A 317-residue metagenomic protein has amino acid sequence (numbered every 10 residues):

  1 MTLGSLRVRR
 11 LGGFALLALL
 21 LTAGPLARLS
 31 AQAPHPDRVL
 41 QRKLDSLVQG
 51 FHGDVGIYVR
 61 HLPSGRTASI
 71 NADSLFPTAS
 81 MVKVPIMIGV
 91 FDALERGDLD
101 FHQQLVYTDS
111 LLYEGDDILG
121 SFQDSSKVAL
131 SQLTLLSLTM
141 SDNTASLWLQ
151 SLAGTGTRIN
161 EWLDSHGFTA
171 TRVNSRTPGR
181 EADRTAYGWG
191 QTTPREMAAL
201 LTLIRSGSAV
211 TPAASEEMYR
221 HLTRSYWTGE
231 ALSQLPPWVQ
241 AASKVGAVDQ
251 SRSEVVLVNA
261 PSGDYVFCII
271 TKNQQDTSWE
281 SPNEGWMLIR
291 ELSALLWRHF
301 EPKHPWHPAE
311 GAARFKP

Functional and structural regions predicted by a protein language model:
M1-A15: Bacterial N-terminal signal peptides that target proteins for export
G12-P25: Bacterial N-terminal signal peptides
L29-S74, L295: Beta-lactamase-like hydrolase cores
Q32-L47, L152, G156, A199-G229 (+2 more regions): Structured C-terminal helix/loop/strand segments within mature extracytoplasmic catalytic/sensor domains
L62, F101-I118, A153-G154, R180 (+2 more regions): Acidic helix-start/capping segments at beta-turn-to-alpha-helix junctions
G65, P77-L105, S137, F267: Active-site SXXK
D92-L111, G156, T211-A214: Short, well-structured active-site flanking segments
S126, T134, L147-S206: Mid-domain, small-residue-enriched loop/turn segments at the edges of structured enzyme/sensor domains
